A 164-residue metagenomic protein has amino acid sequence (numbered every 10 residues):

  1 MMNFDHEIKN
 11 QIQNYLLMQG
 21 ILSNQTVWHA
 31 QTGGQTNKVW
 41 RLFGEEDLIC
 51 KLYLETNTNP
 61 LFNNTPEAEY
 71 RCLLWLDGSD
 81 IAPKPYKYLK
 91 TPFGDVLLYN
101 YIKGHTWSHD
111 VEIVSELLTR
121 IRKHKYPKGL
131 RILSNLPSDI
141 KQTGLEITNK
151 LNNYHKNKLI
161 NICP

Functional and structural regions predicted by a protein language model:
M1-E7: A short, highly charged nucleic-acid-interacting micro-segment common to nuclease and nuclease-linked defense proteins
D5, H29-A30, G144: Alpha-helical interaction segments
I8-L22, Y126-P164: An alpha-helical support segment within catalytic cores of ATP-dependent transferases
L22-A30: Conserved N-terminal boundary motif of the eukaryotic protein kinase catalytic domain
T32, T36-N135: ATP-binding pocket architecture of kinase catalytic cores
